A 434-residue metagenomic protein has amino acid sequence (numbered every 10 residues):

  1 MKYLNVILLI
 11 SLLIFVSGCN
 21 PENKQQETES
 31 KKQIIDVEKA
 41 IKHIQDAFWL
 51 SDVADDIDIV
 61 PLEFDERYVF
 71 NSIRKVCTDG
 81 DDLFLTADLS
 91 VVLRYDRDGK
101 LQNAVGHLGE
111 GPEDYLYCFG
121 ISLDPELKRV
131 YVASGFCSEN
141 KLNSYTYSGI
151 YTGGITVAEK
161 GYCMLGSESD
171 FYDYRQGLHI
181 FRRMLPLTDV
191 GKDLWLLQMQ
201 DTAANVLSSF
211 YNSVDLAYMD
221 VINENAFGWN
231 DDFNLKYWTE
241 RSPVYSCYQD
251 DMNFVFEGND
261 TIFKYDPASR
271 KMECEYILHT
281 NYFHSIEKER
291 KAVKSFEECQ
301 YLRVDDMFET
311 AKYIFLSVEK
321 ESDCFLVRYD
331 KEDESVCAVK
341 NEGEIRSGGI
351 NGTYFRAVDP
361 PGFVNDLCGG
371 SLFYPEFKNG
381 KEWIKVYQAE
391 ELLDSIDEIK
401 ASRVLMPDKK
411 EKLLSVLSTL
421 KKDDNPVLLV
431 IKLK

Functional and structural regions predicted by a protein language model:
F15-G18: C-terminal motif of bacterial Sec signal peptides marking the signal peptidase cleavage site
N23-E63: Blade/loop signatures of beta-propeller domains
D36, D82-A87, K128-G135, M164 (+8 more regions): Short beta-strand elements that form the blades of beta-propeller/WD-repeat-like and other beta-sheet-rich scaffold
V53-Y68, V105-D114, T156-M164, A203-Y237 (+2 more regions): Surface-exposed loop and turn segments in beta-propeller and other repeat-based domains that flank or scaffold
D56-S90: Beta-strand-rich domains and repeat architectures in extracellular enzymes and scaffolds, especially beta-propellers
E63-Y68, S72, R94, K100-L127 (+2 more regions): Blade-loop segments of beta-propeller domains
Y117-C118, G135-L196, S209-N230: Asp-box/WD-like beta-propeller blade repeats and closely related beta-sheet repeat scaffolds
L142-S148, D193-Y211, N259-F263, F325-E334 (+1 more regions): Beta-propeller blade signature
